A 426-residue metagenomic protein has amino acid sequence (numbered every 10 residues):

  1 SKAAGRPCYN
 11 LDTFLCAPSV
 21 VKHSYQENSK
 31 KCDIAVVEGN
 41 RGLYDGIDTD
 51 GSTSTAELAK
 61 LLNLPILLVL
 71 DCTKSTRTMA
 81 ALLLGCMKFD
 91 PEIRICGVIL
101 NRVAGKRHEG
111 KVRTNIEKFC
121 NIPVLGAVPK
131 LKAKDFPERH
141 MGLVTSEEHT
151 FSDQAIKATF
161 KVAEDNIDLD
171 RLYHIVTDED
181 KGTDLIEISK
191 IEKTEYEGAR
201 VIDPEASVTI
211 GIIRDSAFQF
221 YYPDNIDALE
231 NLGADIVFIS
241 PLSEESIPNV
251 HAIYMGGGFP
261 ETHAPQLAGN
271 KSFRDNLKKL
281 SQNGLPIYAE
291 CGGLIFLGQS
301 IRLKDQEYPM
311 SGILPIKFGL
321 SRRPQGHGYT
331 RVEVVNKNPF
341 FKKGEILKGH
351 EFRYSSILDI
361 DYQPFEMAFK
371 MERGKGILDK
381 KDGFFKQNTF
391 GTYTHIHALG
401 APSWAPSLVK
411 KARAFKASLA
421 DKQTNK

Functional and structural regions predicted by a protein language model:
S1-L62, L70-C96, K106-G110: ATP-dependent carboxylate-amine ligase catalytic core
V36-E38, L67, I99, Y254-G256 (+1 more regions): Structural motif
E57-L58, G85, I116, A228 (+1 more regions): Hydrophobic/aromatic ligand-binding patch that stacks against planar heteroaromatic rings of cofactors or nucleotides
T76-I202: Internal gly/pro-rich beta-alpha loop/helix module that stabilizes soluble enzyme cofactors or their anionic handles
E147-E205, R214-F218, K381-K426: Acyltransferase
E197-V201, S207-K271, D275-Q282: Phosphate-binding active sites in nucleotide-utilizing proteins
E205-A206, F218-E230, D235, L320 (+1 more regions): C-terminal and late-domain segments of enzyme folds
F259-P339: Cysteine-nucleophile active-site neighborhood
